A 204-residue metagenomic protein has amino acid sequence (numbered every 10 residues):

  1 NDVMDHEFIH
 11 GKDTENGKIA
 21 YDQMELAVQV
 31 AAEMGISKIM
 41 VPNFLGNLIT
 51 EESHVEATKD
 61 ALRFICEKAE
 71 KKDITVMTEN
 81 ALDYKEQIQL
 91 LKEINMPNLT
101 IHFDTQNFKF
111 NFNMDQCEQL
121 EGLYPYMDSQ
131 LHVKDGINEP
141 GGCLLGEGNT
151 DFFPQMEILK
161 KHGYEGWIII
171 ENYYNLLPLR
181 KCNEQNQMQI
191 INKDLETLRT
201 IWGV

Functional and structural regions predicted by a protein language model:
N1-D2, K59-K72, I94, Q155: Alpha-helix-loop-beta-strand connector modules within alpha/beta enzyme cores
N1-E56, E70, N107, Y174-N175: Structural motif corresponding to the early beta-alpha repeats
N1-M4, F44-G46, I74, E79-D83 (+3 more regions): Active-site beta-loop-alpha junctions enriched in small/polar residues
G17-M24, T58, L62, Q87 (+3 more regions): Aromatic/hydrophobic pocket-lining residues that form the small-molecule binding cavity in soluble enzyme cores
G35, Q87-F103, K109-V204: Histidine-acidic metal/acid-base catalytic patches
A69-N98: Basic- and aromatic-lined ligand-binding clefts that recognize polyanionic substrates
